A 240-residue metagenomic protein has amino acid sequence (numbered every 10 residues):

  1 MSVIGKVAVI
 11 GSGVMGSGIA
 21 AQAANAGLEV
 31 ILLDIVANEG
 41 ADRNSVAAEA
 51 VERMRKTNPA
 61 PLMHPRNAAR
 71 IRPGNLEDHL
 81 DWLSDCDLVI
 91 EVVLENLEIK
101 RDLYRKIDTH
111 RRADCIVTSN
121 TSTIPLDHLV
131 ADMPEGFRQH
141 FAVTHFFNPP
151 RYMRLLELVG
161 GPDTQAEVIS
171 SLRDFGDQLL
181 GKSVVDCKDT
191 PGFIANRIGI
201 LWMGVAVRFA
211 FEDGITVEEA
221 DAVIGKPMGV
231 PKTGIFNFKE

Functional and structural regions predicted by a protein language model:
M1-R53, H110: NAD(P)+-binding Rossmann beta1-loop-alpha1 motif at the extreme N-terminus of oxidoreductases
I4, L33-D87, L97-E98, D102: Conserved N-terminal Rossmann-fold NAD(P) cofactor-binding segment
L62-G74, A113, F137-H140, G181-K182: A short helix-to-beta-strand connector/capping loop
I90-E91, S119: Redox-cofactor binding/interface segments in oxidoreductases and associated redox assembly factors
V92-V93, L156: Hydrophobic alpha-helical bundles that form the membrane domains of multi-pass transporters
V93-L94, S122: Short glycine-/small-residue-rich Rossmann-like dinucleotide-binding loops
I99-L155, G160-R173: Rossmann-fold NAD(P)-binding glycine/threonine-rich loop
V159, V185-E240: Substrate-binding/catalytic subdomain of NAD(P)-dependent oxidoreductase enzymes
